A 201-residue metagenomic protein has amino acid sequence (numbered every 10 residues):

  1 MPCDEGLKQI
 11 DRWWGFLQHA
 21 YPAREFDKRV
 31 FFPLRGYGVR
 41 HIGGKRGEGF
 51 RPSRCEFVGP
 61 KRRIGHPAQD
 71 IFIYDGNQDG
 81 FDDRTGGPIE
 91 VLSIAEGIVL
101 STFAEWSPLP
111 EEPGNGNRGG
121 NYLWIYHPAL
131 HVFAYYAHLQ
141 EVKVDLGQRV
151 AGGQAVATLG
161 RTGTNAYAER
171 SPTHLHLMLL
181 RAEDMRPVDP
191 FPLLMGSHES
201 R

Functional and structural regions predicted by a protein language model:
M1-I94, M195-R201: Polar/charged, compositionally biased leader and regulatory segments
C3-H19, L146-R161, N165-R201: Acidic, glycine-rich catalytic/binding loops that coordinate metals and/or anionic ligands
Q69-D83, I125, V132-L139, L179-V188: Small beta-barrel nucleic-acid-binding modules, principally OB-folds
I73-D75, F103-W106, Y126-H127, G160-G163 (+1 more regions): Sec/Tat-exported extracytoplasmic proteins
G76-Q78, I98, A104, L130 (+2 more regions): Generic "edge-of-domain/loop-turn" microfeature
Q78-F81, W106-E112, G163-A166: A short, acidic/glycine-rich surface segment
T85-P88, I94-Q140, R170-H174: Zn2+-dependent peptidoglycan hydrolase active-site motif and core
E90-T102, V144-L159: Short, well-structured beta-strand-loop connectors
